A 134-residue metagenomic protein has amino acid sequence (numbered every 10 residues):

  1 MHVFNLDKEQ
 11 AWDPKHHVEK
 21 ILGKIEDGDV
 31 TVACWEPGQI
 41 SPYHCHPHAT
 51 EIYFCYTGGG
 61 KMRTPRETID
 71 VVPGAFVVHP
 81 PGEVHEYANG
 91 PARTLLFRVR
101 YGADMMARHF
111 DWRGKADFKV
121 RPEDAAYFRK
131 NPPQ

Functional and structural regions predicted by a protein language model:
M1-D29, P42, H109-Q134: A short, N-terminal "cap"/entry segment at the start of jelly-roll beta-barrel domains of the cupin/DSBH fold
T31-H46: Conserved short histidine dyad/triad with adjacent acidic residue
V32-C34, F54, N89: Conserved hydrophobic "DFG−1" position in protein kinase catalytic cores
H48-E51, C55-G60: Glycine- and acidic-residue-biased ligand/ion/polar-headgroup-sensing regions
K61, P81-A107: Ligand-binding loop in jelly-roll beta-barrel domains
R66-P81: Short acidic-glycine-tyrosine-enriched beta hairpin
